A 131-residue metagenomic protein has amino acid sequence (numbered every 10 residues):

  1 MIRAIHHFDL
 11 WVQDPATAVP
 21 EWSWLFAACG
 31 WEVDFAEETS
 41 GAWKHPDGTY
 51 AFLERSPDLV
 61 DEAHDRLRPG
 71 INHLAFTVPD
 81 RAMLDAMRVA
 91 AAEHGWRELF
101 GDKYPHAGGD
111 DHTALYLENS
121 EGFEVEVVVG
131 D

Functional and structural regions predicted by a protein language model:
M1-V19, L74, D131: N-terminal beta-strand motif that seeds the catalytic metal site of vicinal oxygen chelate
I2-A4, L67-I71, G109: Short glycine-enriched loop/turn motifs at secondary-structure junctions
D9-R55: Core segments of cupin and vicinal oxygen chelate
P15-A18, R81, S120: Residues at or immediately preceding the N-termini of alpha-helices
E21-W24, M87-A92: Short amphipathic alpha-helices in soluble, non-transmembrane regions that often serve as interface/regulatory elements
G41, N72, D111-L115: Short beta-strand micro-motifs in enzyme catalytic cores
H45-P79, M83-A86, E93: Long, continuous compositionally biased terminal/linker segments
V89, E93-D131: Vicinal oxygen chelate
